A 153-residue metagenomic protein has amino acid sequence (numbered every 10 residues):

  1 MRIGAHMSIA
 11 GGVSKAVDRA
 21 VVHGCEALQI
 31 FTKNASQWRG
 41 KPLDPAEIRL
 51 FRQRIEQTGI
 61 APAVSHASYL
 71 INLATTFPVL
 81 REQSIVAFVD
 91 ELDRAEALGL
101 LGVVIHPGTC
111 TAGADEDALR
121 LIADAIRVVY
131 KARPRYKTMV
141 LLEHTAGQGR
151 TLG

Functional and structural regions predicted by a protein language model:
M1-A67, I71, T75-D90: N-terminal pre-domain/capping segments
L73-G153: Active-site acidic/histidine proton-transfer and metal-coordination neighborhood in alpha/beta enzyme cores
